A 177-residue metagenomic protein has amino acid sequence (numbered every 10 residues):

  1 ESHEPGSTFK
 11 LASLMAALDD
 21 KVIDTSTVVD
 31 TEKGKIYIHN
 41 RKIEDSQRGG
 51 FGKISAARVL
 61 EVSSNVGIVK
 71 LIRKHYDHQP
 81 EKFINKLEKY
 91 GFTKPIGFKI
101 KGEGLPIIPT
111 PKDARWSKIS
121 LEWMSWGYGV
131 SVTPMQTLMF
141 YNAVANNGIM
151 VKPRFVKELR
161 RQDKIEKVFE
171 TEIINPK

Functional and structural regions predicted by a protein language model:
E1-S7, A12-K177: Beta-lactam-recognizing serine transpeptidase/beta-lactamase-like catalytic domain environment
